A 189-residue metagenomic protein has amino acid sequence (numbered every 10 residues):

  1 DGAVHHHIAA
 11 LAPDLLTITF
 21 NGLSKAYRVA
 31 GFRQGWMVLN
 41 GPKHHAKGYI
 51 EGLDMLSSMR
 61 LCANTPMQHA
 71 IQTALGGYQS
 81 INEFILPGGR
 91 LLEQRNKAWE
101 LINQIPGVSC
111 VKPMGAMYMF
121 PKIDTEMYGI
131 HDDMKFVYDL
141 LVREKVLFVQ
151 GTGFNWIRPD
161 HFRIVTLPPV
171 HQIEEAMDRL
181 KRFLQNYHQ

Functional and structural regions predicted by a protein language model:
D1-I8: Conserved PLP phosphate-binding loop immediately N-terminal to the Schiff-base lysine helix in PLP-dependent enzymes
A10-G89, W99-E100, L184: Conserved core segment of the aminotransferase class I/II
T19, P106-C110, L147-G153: A short linear hydrophobic-aromatic micro-motif
N21-G22, W36, K112, F120-K122 (+1 more regions): Short beta-strand segments
N40-G41, G76, K122-D124, L167-P169: Residue-level recognition of strand-loop junctions within catalytic nucleotide-signaling folds
Q72, G88-I102, C110-D124, R158: Conserved glycine-rich beta-strand-loop-beta hairpin in the small C-terminal domain of fold type I
G129-H131, D139-F148, F154-Q189: PLP-dependent enzyme catalytic core of the Aspartate aminotransferase-like
